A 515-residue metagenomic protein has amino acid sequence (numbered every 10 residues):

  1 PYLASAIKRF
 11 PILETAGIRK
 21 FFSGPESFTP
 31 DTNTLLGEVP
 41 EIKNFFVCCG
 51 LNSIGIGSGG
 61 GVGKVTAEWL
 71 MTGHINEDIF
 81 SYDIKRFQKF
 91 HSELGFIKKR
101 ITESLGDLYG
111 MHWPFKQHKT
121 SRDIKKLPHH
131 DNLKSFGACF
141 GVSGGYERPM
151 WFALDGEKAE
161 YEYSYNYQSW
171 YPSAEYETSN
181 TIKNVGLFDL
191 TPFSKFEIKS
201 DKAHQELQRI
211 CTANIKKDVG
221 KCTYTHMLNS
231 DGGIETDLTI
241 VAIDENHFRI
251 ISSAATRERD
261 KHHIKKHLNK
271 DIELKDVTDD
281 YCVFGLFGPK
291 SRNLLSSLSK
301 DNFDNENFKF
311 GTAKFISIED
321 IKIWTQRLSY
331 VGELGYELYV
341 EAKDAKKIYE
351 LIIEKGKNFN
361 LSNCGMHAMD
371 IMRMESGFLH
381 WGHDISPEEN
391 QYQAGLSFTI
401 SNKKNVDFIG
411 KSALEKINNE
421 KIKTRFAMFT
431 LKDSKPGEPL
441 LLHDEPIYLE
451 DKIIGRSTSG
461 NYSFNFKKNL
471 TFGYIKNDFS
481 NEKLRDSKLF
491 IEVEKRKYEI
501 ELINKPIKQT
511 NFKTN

Functional and structural regions predicted by a protein language model:
Y2-I124: C-terminal catalytic lobe of FAD-dependent flavoproteins
E77-N515: Glycine/proline-enriched, intrinsically flexible loops and inter-domain linkers
